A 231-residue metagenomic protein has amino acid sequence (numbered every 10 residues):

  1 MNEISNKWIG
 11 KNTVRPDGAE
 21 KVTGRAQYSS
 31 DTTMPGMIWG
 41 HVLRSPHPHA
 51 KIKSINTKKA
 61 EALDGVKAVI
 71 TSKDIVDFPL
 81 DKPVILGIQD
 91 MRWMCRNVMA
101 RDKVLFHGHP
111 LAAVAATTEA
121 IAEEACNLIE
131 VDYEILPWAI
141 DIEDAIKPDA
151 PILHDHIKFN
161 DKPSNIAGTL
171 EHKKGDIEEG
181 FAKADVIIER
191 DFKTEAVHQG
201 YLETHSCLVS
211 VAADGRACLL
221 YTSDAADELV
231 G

Functional and structural regions predicted by a protein language model:
M1-P163, H172, I187-R190: Flexible, low-hydrophobicity surface segments
A19-R25, T169-K173, E195-E203: Short acidic/polar alpha-helix capping motifs at helix-coil junctions
P35, Y221-A226: Conserved small/polar residues in nucleotide/adenosyl-binding loops
H47-H49, N165, H198, H205: Histidine-centered active-site/metal-ligand motif
I146, A226-D227: Intrinsic disorder/low-complexity segments
N165-G180: Right-handed beta-helix
I177-S223: Conserved beta-alpha junction segments in alpha/beta enzyme cores
